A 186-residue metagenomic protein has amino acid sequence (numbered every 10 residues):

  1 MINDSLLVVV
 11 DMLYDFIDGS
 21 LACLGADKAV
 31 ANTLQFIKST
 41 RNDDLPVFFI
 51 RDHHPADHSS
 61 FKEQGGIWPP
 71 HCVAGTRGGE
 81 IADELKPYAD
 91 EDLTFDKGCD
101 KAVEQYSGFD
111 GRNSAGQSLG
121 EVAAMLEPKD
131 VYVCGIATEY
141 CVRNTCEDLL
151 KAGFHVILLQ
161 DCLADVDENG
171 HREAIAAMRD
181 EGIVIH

Functional and structural regions predicted by a protein language model:
M1-C99, G120, H155, V166-H186: Active-site acidic carboxylates
Q35-T40, Y140-K151: Histidine-anchored nucleotide/phosphate-binding helix
H54, A137-C141: Gly/Ser/Thr-rich loops at beta-strand to alpha-helix junctions that form or flank small-molecule/cofactor-binding
S59-C72, A102-A115, L150: Short, electropositive alpha-helical surface patch
A82-I136: Internal catalytic-core helix/loop-beta-alpha segment that presents or stabilizes conserved functional determinants
V103-E104, Y140-N144, D165-E168: Short active-site-adjacent structural elements
Y132-G135, F154-E168: A short glycine-rich beta-strand->turn/loop micro-motif centered on a GG-aromatic cluster
